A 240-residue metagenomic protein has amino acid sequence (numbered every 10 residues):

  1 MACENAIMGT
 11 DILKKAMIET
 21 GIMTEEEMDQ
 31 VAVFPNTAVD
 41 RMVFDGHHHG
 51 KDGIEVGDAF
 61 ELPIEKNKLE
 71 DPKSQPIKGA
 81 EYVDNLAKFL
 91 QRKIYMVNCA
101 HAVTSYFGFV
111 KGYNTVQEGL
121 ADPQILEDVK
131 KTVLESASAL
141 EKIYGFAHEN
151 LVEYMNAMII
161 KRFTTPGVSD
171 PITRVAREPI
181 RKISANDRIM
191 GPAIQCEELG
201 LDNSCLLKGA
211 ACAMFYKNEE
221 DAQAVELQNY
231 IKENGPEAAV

Functional and structural regions predicted by a protein language model:
M1-V240: Substrate/ligand-engaging "lid" and interaction regions
